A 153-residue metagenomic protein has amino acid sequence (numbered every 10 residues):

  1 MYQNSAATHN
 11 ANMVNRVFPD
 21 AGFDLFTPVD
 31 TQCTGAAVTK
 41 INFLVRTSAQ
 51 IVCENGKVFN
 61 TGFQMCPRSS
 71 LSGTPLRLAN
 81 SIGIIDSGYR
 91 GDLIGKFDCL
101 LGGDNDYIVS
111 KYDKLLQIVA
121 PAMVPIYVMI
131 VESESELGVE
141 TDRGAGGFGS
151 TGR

Functional and structural regions predicted by a protein language model:
M1-R153: DUTPase catalytic domain/fold
